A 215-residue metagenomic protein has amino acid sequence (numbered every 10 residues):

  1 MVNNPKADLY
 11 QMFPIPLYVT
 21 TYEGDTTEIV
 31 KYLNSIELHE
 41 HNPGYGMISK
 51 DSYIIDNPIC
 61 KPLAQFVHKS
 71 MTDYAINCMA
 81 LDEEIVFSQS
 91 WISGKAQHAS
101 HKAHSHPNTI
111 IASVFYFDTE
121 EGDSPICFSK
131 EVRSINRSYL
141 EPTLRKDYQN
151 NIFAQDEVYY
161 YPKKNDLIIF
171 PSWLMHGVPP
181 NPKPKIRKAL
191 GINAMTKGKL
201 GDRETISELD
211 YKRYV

Functional and structural regions predicted by a protein language model:
M1-D82, W91-S93, S100, P125 (+1 more regions): Non-heme Fe(II)/2-oxoglutarate
S90-I92, S113-F115, L190-A194: A structural signal for short, well-ordered beta-strand segments
A96-I169, K199-E208: Catalytic core of non-heme Fe(II) oxygenases with the double-stranded beta-helix
H101-H104, H176-K183: Short beta-strand His + acidic residue motifs that chelate non-heme Fe in jelly-roll/DSBH and cupin folds
F117, L174, A194-T196: Short beta-strand segments enriched in hydrophobic/aromatic residues within well-folded beta-rich domains
V158-Y161, P180-P184: Exposed beta-sheet edge/beta-hairpin loop segments within beta-rich domains
I168-V178: Terminal, low-complexity interaction segments
I186-V215: Non-heme Fe(II)/2-oxoglutarate
